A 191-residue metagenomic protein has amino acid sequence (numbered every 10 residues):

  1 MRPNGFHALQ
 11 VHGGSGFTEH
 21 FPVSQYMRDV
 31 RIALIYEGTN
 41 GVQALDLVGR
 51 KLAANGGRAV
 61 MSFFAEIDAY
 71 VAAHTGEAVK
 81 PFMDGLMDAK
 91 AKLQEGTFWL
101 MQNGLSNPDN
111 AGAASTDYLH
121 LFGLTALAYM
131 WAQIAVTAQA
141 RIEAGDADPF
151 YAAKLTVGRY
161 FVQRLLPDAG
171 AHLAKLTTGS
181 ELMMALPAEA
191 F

Functional and structural regions predicted by a protein language model:
M1, L34-E37, H120-L127: Extended alpha-helical coiled-coil scaffold domains characteristic of the BAR superfamily
M1-A8, A44, V48, T125-A135: Buried hydrophobic packing segments
R2-M27, T137-G145, T177: A glycine-biased, small/acidic residue-tolerant capping/turn segment at secondary-structure junctions
N4, S15-G76, L155-A169, E181-F191: Glycine-rich phosphate/cofactor-binding loops in nucleotide/flavin-utilizing enzymes
A8-V11, A33, Y118: Short, flexible coil/turn micro-motifs enriched in small/turn-prone residues
A54, A69-F191: C-terminal amphipathic alpha-helical interaction region
